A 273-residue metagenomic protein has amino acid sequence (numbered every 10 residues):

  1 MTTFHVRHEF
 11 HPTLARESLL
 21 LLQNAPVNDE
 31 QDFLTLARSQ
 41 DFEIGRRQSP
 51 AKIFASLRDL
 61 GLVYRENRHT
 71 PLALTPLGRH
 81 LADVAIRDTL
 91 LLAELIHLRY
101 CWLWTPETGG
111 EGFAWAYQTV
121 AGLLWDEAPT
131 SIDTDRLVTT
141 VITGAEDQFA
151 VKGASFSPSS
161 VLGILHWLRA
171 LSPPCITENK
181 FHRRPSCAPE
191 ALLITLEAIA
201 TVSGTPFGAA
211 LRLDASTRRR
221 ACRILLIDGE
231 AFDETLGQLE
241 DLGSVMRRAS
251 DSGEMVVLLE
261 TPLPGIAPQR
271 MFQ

Functional and structural regions predicted by a protein language model:
M1-Q273: Donor-sugar nucleotide-binding helix/loop cap in glycosyltransferases
